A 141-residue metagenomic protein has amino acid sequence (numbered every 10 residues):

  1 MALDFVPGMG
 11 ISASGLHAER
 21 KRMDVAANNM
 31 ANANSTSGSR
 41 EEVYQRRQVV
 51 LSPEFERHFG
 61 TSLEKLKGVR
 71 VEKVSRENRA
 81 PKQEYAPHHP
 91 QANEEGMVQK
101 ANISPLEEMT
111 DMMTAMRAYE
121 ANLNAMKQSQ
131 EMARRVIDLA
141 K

Functional and structural regions predicted by a protein language model:
M1-K141: Amphipathic alpha-helical polymerization modules
